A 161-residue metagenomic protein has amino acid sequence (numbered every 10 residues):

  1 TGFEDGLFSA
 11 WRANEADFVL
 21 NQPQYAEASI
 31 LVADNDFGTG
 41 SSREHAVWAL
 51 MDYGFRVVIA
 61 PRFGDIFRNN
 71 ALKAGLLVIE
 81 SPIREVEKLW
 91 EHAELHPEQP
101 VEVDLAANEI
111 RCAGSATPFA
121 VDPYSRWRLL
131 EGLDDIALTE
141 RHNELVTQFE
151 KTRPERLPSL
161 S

Functional and structural regions predicted by a protein language model:
T1-S161: Cytosolic catalytic domains that perform sulfur/thiol-centered chemistry
